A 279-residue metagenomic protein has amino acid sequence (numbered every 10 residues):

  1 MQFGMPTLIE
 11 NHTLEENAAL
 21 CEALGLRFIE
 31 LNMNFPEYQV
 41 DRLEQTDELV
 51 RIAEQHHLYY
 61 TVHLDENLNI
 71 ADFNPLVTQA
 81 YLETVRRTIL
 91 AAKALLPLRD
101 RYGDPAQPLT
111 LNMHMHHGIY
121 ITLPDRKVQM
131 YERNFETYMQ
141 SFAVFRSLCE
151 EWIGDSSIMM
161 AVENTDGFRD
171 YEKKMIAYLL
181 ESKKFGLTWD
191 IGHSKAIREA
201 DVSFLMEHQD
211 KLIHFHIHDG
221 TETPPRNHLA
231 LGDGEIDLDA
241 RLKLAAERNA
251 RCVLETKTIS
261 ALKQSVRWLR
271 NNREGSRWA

Functional and structural regions predicted by a protein language model:
M1-G4, D65-L68, T122-D125: N-terminal small/glycine-rich loop or linker at the start of catalytic domains across soluble metabolic enzymes
Q2, N11, E15-E22, A71-D72 (+6 more regions): Histidine-acidic metal/acid-base catalytic patches
M5-I9, L31-F35, Y60-E66, M113-M115 (+4 more regions): A cross-domain feature marking catalytic cores of carbohydrate-active enzymes and several ubiquitous metabolic/repair
L26, Y59, M159, G186 (+1 more regions): Hydrophobic "anchor" residues on beta-strands that sit immediately upstream of conserved functional sites
E30-V50: Glycine-rich, proline-tolerant flexible connector loops at the mouths of alpha/beta enzymes
P36, E66-I70, G118-Y120, T221-R226: Conserved radical SAM core fold
D47-D65, F142-W152, L238-L244: Alpha-helix-loop-beta-strand connector modules within alpha/beta enzyme cores
E54-Q55, I70-G186: Active-site acidic/histidine proton-transfer and metal-coordination neighborhood in alpha/beta enzyme cores
